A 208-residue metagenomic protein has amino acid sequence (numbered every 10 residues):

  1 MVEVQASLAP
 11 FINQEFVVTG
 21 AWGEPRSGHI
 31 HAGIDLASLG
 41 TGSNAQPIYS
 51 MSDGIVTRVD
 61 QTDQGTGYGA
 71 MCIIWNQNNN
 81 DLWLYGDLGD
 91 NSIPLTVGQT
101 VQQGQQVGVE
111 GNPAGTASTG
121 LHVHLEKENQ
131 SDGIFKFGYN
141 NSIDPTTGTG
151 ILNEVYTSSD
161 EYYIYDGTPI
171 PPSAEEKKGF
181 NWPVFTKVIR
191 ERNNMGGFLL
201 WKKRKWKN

Functional and structural regions predicted by a protein language model:
M1-A70, N79, Q103, S158-E175: Surface-exposed, glycine-biased beta-strand/turn segments
V2-Q14, G40-G42, I93-Q102, H124-K187 (+1 more regions): Acidic, glycine-rich catalytic/binding loops that coordinate metals and/or anionic ligands
H31, S50-P94, P113-K127: Zn2+-dependent peptidoglycan hydrolase active-site motif and core
Q46, D81-L84, N141-I143: Short beta-strand segments
N193-N194: Intrinsic-disorder-associated, low-complexity terminal segments enriched in Asp/Asn/His/Tyr and depleted of Lys/Arg
